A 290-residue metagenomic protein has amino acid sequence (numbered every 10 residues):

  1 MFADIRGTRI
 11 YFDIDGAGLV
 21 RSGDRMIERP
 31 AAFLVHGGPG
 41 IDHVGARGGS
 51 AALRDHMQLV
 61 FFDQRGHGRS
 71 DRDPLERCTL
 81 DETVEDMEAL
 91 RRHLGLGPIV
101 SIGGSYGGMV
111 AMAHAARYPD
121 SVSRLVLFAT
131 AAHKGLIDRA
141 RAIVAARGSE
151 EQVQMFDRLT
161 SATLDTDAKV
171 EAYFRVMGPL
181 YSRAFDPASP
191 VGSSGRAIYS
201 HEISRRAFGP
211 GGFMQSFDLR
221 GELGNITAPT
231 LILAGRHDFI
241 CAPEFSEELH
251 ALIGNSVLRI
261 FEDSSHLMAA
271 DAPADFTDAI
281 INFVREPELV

Functional and structural regions predicted by a protein language model:
T8-R72, E76: Conserved HGGG/HGGXW glycine-rich cap/lid loop of the alpha/beta-hydrolase fold
A51-D55, V60-Y106, D278: Active-site loop/oxyanion-hole signature of alpha/beta-hydrolase fold enzymes
G97-R139: Conserved hydrolase catalytic core segment
R124-S161: Flexible "cap/lid" loop of the alpha/beta hydrolase fold
Q154-G221, A228: Alpha/beta-hydrolase
I226, I232-A234: Short beta-strand/loop motif that positions the catalytic acidic residue of the alpha/beta-hydrolase fold
H237-I240: Acidic catalytic loop of the alpha/beta-hydrolase fold
S256-V290: Catalytic active-site module of serine/aspartate enzymes centered on a nucleophile-bearing elbow/loop
